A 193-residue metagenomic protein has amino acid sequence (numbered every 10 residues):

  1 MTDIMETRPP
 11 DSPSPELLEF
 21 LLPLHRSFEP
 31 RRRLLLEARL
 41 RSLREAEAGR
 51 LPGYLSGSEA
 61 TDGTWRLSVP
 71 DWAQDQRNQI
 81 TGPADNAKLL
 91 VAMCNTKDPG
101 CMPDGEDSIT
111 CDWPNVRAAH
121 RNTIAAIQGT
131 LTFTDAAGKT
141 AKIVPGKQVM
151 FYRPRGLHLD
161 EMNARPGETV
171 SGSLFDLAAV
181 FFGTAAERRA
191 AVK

Functional and structural regions predicted by a protein language model:
T2-S27, L34, G49-W65, P70 (+6 more regions): Conserved alpha/beta-domain cores
R39, A46-G49, G129: Short loop/turn hinge sites at secondary-structure boundaries
R44-P52, V116-R117: Short amphipathic alpha-helical patches
Q76-N78: Short, contiguous strand/loop micro-motifs
D98-P99, A119: Long alpha-helical scaffolds
W113, R117-T130: Active-site-surrounding "flap" and adjacent substrate/cofactor-binding loops of secreted or lumenal enzymes, prototyped
